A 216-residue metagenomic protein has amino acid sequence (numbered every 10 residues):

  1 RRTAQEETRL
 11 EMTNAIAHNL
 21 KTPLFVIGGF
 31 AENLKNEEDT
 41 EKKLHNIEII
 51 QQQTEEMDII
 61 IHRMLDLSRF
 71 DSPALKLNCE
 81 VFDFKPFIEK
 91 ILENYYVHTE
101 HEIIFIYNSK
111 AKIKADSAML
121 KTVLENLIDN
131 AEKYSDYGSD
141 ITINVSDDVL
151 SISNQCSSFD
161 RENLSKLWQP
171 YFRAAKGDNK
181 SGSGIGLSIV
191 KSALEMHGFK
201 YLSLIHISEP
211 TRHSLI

Functional and structural regions predicted by a protein language model:
Q52-M57: Short alpha-helical segment of the dimerization/phosphotransfer core of two-component systems
S72-L77, K112-A115: Conserved micro-motifs of the catalytic ATP-binding
A131-E132: Short helix-loop "hinge" at the ATP-lid/N-box region of the Bergerat-fold HATPase_c
F159-Y171: Short conserved segment of the HATPase_c
L194-E195: Detector for a conserved hydrophobic position within an alpha-helical segment of the HATPase_c
G198-L204: Glycine-rich ATP-binding loops of the HATPase_c
I205-I216: Single conserved hydrophobic/aromatic residue that forms the stacking wall/gate of nucleotide- or nucleobase-binding
